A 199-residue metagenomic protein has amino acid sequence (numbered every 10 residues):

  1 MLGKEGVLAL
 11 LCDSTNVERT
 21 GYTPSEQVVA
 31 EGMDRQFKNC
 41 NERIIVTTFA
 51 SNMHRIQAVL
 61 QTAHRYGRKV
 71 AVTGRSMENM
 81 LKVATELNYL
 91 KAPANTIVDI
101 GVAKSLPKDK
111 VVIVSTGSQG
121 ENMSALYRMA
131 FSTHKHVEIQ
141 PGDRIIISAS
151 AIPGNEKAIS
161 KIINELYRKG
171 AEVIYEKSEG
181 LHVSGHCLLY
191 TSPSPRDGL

Functional and structural regions predicted by a protein language model:
M1-S105, S124-H134, E138, K157-S160: His/Asp/Glu-rich metal-coordinating catalytic cores of metallo-dependent phosphodiesterases/hydrolases acting on
L8, V111, D143: Conserved acidic residues
D13, T47, A71-G74, V114-T116 (+2 more regions): Generic beta-strand/beta-sheet core signal
I44-T48, I147, R196: Short catalytic-loop micro-motif centered on adjacent basic/acidic residues
K108, E138-G142, L166: ATP-dependent carboxylate-amine ligase
P153-K169: Redox- and metal-dependent alpha/beta enzyme cores, enriched for Fe-S-associated oxidoreductases and cofactor-handling
G170-L189: Generic long, charged, amphipathic alpha-helical segments
Y190-L199: Single conserved hydrophobic/aromatic residue that forms the stacking wall/gate of nucleotide- or nucleobase-binding
